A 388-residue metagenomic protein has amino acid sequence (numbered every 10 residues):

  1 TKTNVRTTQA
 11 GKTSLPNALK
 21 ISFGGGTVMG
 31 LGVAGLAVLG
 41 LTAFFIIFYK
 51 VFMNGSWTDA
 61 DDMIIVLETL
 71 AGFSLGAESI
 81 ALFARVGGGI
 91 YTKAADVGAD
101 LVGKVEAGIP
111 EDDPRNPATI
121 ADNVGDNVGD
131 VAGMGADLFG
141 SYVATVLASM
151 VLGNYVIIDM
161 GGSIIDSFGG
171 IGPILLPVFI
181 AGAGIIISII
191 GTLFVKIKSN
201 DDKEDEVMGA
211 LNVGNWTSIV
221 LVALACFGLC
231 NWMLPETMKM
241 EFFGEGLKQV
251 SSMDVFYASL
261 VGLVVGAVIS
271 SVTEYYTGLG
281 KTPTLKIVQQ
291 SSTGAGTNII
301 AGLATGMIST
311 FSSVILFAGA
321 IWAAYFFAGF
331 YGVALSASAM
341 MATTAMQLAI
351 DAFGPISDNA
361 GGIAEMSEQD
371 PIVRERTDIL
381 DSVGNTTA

Functional and structural regions predicted by a protein language model:
T1-A388: Hydrophobic packing and interface segments
